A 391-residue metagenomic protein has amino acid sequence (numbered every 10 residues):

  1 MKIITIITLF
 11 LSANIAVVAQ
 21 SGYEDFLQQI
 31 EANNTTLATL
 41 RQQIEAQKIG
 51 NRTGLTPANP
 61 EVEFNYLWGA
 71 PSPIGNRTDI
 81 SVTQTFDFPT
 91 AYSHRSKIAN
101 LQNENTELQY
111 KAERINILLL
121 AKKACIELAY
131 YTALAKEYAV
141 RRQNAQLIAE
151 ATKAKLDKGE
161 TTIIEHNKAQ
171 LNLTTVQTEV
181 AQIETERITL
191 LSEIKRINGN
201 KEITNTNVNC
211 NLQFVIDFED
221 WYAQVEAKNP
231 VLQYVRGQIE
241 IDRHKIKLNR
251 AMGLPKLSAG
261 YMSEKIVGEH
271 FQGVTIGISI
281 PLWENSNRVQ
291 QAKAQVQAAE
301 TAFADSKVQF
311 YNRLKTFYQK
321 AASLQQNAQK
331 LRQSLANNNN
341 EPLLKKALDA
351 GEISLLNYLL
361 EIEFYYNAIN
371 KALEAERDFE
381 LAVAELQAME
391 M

Functional and structural regions predicted by a protein language model:
M1-E24, E390-M391: Bacterial Sec-dependent N-terminal signal peptides
V18-E61, F86, H94, E160-T162 (+4 more regions): Bacterial Sec-pathway N-terminal export signals of envelope proteins
A32-A38, E45-N59, S81-I98, L108-I115 (+5 more regions): A glycine-/polar-enriched beta->alpha junction
T39-N51, E113, I117-Y138, L147 (+5 more regions): Amphipathic alpha-helical coiled-coil segments
Q43, L67-N76, Q238, M262-G273: Solvent-exposed loop/turn segments connecting transmembrane beta-strands in outer-membrane beta-barrel proteins
P60-A70, H94, L254-K265, I276: Transmembrane beta-strand segments that form the barrel wall of outer-membrane beta-barrel proteins
Y66-A70, F86, S263-V267, I280-L282 (+1 more regions): Transmembrane beta-strands of outer-membrane beta-barrel pores
N116-K228, F317-K320, L324, Y365: Periplasmic alpha-helical coiled-coil/stalk elements that build and connect Gram-negative outer-membrane
